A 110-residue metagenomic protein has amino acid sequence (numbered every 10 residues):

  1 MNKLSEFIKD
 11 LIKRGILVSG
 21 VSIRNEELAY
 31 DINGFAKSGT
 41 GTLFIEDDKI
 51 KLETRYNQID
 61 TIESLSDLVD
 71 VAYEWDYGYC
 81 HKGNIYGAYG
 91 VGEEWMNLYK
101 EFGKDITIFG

Functional and structural regions predicted by a protein language model:
M1-F35: Negatively charged, low-complexity tracts enriched in Asp/Glu with abundant Ser/Thr
E27-F109: Acidic, low-complexity, intrinsically disordered interaction modules
